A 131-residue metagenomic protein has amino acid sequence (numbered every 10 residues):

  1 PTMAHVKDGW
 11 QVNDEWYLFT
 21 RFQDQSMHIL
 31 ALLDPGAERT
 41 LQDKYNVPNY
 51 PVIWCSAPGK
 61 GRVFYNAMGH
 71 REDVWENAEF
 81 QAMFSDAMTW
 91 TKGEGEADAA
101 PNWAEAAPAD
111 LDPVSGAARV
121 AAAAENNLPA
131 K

Functional and structural regions predicted by a protein language model:
P1-G59: Catalytic beta-strand/loop cores that center a nucleophilic Ser/Cys/Thr and support acyl-enzyme chemistry
G36-I53, A57-K131: Extracellular ligand-binding/catalytic regions of CAZymes and related secreted enzymes and adhesion modules
